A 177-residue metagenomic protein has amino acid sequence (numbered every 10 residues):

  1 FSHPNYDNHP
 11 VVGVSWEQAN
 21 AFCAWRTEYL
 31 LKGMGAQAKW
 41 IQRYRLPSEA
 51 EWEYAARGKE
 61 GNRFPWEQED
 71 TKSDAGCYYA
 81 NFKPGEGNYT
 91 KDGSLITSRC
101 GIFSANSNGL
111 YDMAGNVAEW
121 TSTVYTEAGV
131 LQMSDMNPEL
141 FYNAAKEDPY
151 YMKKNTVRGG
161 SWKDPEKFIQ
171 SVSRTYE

Functional and structural regions predicted by a protein language model:
F1-R174: Functional-site microenvironments in short loops/helix caps that host divalent-cation chemistry
